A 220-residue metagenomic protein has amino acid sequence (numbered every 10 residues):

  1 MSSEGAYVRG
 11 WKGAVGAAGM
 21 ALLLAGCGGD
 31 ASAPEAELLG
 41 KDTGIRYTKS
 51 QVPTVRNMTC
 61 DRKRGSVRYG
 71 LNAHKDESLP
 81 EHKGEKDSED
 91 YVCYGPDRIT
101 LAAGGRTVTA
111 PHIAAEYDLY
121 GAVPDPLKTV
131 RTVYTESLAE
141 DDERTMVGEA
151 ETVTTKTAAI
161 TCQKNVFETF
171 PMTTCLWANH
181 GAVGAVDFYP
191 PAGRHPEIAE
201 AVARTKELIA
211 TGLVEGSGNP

Functional and structural regions predicted by a protein language model:
S2-V15: Bacterial N-terminal signal peptides that target proteins for export
K12-G16, G44-S50, A73-K83, R144-T152 (+1 more regions): Short, intrinsically disordered, charge-biased short linear motifs at domain edges
L23-G26: C-terminal motif of bacterial Sec signal peptides marking the signal peptidase cleavage site
G29-Y117, T211-P220: Extracytoplasmic low-complexity, Pro/Thr/Ser/Ala/Gly-rich segments that lie immediately after a secretion/anchoring
R98, G105-V108, A115-A122, F167 (+2 more regions): Short, flexible beta-strand-to-coil junctions
T107-A150: Conserved polar/disulfide-associated segments of primarily extracytoplasmic proteins
T152-P220: Extracellularly exposed regions in secreted/surface proteins, prominently low-complexity, repeat-rich
